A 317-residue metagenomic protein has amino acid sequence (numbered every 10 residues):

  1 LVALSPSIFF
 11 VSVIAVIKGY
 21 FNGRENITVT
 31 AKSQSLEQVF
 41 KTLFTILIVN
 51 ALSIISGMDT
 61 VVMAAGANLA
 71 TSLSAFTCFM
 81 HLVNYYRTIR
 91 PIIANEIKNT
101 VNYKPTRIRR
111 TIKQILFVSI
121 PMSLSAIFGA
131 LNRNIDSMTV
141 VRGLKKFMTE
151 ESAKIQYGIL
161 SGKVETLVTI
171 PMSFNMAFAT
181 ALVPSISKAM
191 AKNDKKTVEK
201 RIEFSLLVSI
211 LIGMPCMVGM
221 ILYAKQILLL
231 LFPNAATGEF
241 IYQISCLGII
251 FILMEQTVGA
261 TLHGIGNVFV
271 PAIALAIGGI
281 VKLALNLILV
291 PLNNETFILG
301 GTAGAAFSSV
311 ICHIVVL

Functional and structural regions predicted by a protein language model:
L1-L4, M220-I250: Interfacial segments at transmembrane-helix termini and the short loops linking adjacent helices
A3-L4, Q34, N68-T71, A75 (+7 more regions): Residue-level signature of transmembrane alpha-helical cores of multipass secondary-active transporters and flippases
S12-S33, L247-I277: Membrane-interface junctions at transmembrane-helix termini in multi-pass inner-membrane proteins
R24, T28, V39-Y85, F269 (+1 more regions): Membrane-interface helix-loop junctions in multi-pass transport and translocation proteins
S56-T60, S123, I127-P171, K188 (+1 more regions): Helix-terminus/linker motif at the lipid-water interface of multi-pass membrane proteins
T60-N68, M80-G129: Interhelical loop/hinge segments that connect adjacent transmembrane helices in multipass membrane
I112, L116, S161, D194-L211 (+2 more regions): Interfacial transmembrane-helix starts/ends
M172-K192: Helix-loop junctions and terminal segments of transmembrane helices in multi-pass membrane transport/translocation
